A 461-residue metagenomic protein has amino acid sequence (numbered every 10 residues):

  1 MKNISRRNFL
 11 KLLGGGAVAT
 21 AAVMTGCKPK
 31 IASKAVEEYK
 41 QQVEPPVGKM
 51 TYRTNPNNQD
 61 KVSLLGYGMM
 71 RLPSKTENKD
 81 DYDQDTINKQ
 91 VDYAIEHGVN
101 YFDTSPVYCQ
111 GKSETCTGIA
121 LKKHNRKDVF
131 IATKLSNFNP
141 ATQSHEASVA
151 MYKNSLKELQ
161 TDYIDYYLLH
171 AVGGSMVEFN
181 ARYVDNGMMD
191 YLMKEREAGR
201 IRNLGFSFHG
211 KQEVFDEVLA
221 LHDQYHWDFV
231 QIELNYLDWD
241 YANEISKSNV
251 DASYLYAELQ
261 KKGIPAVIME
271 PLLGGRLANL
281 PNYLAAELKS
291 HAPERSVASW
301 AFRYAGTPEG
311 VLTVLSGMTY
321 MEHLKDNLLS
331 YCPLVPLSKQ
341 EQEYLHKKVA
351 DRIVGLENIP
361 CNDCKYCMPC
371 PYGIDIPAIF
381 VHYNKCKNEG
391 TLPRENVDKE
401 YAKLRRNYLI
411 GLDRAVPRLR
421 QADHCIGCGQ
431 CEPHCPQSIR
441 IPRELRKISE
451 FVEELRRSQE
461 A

Functional and structural regions predicted by a protein language model:
M1-N3, N8-P29: N-terminal export signals
N3-L10, C367, C425-C431: Twin-arginine (Tat) signal peptide motif
T25-G66: C-terminal segment of N-terminal export signals and the immediately downstream linker at the start of the mature
N55, Y67, F102, T117 (+9 more regions): Conserved, mostly hydrophobic/aromatic
D81-A94, S144-E158, Q212-A220, A298-A301: Short, acidic/polar
L159-E178: Active-site groove signature of glycoside hydrolases
V172-V381, K385-L404, P433, R443: Beta/alpha (TIM)-barrel catalytic core signal, keyed to glycine-rich beta->alpha loops juxtaposed to Asp/Glu that bind
E343-M368, K403-G427, R446, F451-A461: Ferredoxin-like iron-sulfur electron-transfer modules
